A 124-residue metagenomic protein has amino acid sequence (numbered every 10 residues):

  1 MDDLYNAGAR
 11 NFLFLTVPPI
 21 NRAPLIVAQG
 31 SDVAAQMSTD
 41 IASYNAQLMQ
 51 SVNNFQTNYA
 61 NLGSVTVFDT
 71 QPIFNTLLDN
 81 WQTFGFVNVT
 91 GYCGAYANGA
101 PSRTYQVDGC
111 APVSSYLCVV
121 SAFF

Functional and structural regions predicted by a protein language model:
D2-D3, T39-A42, A46-Q50: Solvent-exposed, polar/charged alpha-helical surfaces in well-ordered, non-transmembrane soluble domains, broadly
D2-N6, Q56-Y59: Surface-exposed acidic, glycine-flexible loop patches that form ligand/cofactor-binding and adhesion interfaces
D3-L4, G8, T90-C93: Short, mixed-charge, low-aromatic patches
N6-L13, N61-V65: Loop/turn elements at helix/coil->beta-strand transitions in domains of secreted/extracellular proteins
F12, L48, D69: Residue-level signature of catalytic and energy-coupling elements of molecular machines, predominantly ATP/GTP-dependent
T16: Short acidic, glycine-rich surface-loop motifs adjacent to enzyme active sites
P19-S38, A42, N54-N58, L62-F123: Mobile gating loops/cap/lid regions near enzyme active sites that modulate substrate access
